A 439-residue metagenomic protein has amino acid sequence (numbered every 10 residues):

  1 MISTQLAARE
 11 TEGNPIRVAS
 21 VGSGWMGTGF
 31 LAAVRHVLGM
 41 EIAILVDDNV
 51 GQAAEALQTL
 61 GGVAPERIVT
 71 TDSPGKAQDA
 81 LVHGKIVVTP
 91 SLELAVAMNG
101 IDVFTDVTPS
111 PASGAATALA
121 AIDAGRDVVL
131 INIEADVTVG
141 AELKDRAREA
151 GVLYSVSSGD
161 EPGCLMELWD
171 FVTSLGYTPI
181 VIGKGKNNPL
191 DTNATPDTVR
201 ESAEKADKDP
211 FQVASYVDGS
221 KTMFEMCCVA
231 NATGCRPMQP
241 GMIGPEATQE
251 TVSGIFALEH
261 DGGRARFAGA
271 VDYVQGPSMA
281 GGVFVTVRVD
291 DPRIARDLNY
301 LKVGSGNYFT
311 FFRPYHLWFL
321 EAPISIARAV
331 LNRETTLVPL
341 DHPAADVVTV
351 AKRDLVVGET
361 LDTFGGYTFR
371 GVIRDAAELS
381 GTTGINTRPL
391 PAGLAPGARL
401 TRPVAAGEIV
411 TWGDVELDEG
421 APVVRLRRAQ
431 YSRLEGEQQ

Functional and structural regions predicted by a protein language model:
M1-T117: N-terminal glycine-/serine-/threonine-rich beta1-alpha1-beta2 phosphate-ribose binding loop of Rossmann-like
I2-A7, S202-Q439: C-terminal catalytic/substrate-binding lobe primarily of soluble NAD(P)-dependent oxidoreductases
I44, F104-D106, V129-I131, Y154-S157: Short catalytic-loop micro-motif centered on adjacent basic/acidic residues
D47-V50, E93, P109, I133-D136 (+4 more regions): Short, ordered loop/turn segments at secondary-structure junctions
G51-Q52, A135-K144, E161-L165, K186-L190 (+1 more regions): Short gly/pro/ser/thr-enriched loop/turn and capping motifs at secondary-structure boundaries
T108-A124, I131-V152: Rossmann-fold NAD(P)-binding glycine/threonine-rich loop
A147-G151, S155-K221: Rossmann-like NAD(P)H-binding beta-loop-alpha module
